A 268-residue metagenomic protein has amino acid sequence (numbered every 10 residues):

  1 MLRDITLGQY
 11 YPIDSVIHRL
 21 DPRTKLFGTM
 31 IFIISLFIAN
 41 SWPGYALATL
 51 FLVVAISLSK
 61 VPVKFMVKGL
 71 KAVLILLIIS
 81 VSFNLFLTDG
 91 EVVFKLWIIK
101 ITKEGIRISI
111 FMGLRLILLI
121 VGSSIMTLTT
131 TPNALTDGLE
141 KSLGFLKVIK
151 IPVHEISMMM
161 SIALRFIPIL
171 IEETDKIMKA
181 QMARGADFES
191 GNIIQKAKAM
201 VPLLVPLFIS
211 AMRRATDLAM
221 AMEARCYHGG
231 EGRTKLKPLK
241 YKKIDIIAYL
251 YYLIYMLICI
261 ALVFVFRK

Functional and structural regions predicted by a protein language model:
M1-G44, A48-S57, G144, V148-I151 (+3 more regions): Transmembrane alpha-helix interface motif
D14, F37, K60-F65, L96 (+4 more regions): Membrane-helix interfacial "entry" motifs
K25, K64-L74, A248: Alpha-helical transmembrane segments and their helix-start/interface "positive-inside/aromatic belt" motifs in integral
S41, Y45, K60-K64, T88-L96 (+3 more regions): Transmembrane helix-loop junctions in multipass membrane proteins, especially transporters and channels
F51-V61, L76-I79: Alpha-helical transmembrane segments and their membrane-interface exit regions
G69-V73, L77, G113, I117 (+4 more regions): Loop-to-transmembrane-helix entry motif
V73-A186: Juxtamembrane/interface alpha-helical elements of multi-pass membrane proteins
